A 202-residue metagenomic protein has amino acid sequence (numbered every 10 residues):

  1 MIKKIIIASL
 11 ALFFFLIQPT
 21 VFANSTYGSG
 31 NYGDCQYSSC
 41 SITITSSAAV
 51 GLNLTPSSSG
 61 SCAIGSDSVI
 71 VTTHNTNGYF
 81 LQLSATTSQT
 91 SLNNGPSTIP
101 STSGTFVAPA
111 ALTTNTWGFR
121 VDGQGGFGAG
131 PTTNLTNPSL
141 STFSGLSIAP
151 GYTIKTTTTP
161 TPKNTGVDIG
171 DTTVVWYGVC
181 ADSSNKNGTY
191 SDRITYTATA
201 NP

Functional and structural regions predicted by a protein language model:
M1-K4: Positively charged n-region of N-terminal signal peptides that target proteins for export
I6-I7, G28: Generic early N-terminus positional signal peaking at residue ~5-7
I7-A8, Q124: General helical structural elements
S9-I17: Bacterial N-terminal signal peptides
A23-P202: Signature of Gram-negative chaperone-usher
